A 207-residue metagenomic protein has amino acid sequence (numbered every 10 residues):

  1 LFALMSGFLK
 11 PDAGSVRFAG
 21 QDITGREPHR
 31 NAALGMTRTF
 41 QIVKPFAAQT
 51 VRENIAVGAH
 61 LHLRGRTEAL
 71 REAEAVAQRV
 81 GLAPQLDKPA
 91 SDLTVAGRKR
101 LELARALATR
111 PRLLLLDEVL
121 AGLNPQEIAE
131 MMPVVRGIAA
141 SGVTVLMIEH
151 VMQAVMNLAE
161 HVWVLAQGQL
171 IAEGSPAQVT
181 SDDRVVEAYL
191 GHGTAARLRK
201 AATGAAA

Functional and structural regions predicted by a protein language model:
L1-A207: Glycine-rich phosphate-binding loops of nucleotide-dependent enzymes
